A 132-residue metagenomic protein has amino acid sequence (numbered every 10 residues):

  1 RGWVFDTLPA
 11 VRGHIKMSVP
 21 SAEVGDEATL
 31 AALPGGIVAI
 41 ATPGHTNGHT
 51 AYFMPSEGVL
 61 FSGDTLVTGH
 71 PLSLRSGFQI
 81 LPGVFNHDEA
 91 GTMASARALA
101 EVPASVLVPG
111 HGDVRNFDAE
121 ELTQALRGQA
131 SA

Functional and structural regions predicted by a protein language model:
R1-E23, T29: Active-site HxH/HxHxD metal-binding segment of metal-dependent hydrolases
G13-M17, T29, G36-P43, N47-A119: Metallo-beta-lactamase
G112-A132: Binuclear metal-ion centers of metallo-dependent hydrolases, dominated by the metallo-beta-lactamase
